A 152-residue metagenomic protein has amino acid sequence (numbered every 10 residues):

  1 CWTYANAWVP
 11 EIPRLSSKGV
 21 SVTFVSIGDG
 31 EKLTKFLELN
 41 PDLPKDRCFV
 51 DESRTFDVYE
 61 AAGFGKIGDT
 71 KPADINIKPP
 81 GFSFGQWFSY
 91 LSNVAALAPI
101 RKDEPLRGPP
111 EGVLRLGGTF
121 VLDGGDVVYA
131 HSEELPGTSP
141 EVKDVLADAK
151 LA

Functional and structural regions predicted by a protein language model:
C1: Short cysteine clusters
Y4-V58: Structural microenvironment flanking redox-active thiols in thiol-disulfide oxidoreductases
R14-S17, R47-F49, A73-N76, D144-A147: Glycine-rich loops and low-complexity Gly/Arg-rich segments that provide flexible linkers or classic glycine-based
N40, A62-K66, A149-A152: Alpha-helix boundary/capping residues
P44-G137: Thiol/selenol-based redox catalytic cores and closely related redox-interacting motifs
P136-L151: A short, polar/charged loop-to-alpha-helix boundary motif
